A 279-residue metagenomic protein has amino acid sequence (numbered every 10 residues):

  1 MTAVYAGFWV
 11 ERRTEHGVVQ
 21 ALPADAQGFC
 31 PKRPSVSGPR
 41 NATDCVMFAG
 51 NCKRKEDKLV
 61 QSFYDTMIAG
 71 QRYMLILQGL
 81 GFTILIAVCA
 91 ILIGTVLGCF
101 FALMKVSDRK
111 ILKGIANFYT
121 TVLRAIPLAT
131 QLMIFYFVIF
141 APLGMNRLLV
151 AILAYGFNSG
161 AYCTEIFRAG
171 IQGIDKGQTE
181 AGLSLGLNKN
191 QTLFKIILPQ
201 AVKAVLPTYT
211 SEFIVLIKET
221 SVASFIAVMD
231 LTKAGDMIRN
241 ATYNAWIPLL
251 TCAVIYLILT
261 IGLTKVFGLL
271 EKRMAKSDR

Functional and structural regions predicted by a protein language model:
T2-A3, T14, A21-A26: Short linear motifs in low-complexity or flexible loops
A6, G17, A26, A42 (+1 more regions): Short hydrophobic alpha-helical segments enriched in small aliphatic residues
R12-R13, R33, R40, R54: Basic polycationic patches enriched in arginine
Q20, Q27-P31, R40: Charged/polar low-complexity intrinsically disordered segments
R33-S35, V60: Intrinsically disordered, low-complexity segments
P39-L59: Short, Lys/Arg-enriched N-terminal segments with co-localized hydrophobic residues within the first ~10-30 amino acids
K53-R279: Transmembrane alpha-helices and adjacent helix-loop boundaries
